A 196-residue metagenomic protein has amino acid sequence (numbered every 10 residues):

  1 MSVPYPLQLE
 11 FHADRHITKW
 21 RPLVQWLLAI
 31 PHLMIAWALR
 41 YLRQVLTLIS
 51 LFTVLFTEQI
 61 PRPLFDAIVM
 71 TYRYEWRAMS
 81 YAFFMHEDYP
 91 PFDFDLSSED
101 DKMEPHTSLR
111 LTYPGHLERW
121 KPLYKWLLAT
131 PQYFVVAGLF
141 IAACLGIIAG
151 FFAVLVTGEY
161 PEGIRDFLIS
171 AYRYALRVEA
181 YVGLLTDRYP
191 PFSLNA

Functional and structural regions predicted by a protein language model:
M1-A196: Membrane-proximal intrinsically disordered regions of secretory-pathway and membrane-system proteins
